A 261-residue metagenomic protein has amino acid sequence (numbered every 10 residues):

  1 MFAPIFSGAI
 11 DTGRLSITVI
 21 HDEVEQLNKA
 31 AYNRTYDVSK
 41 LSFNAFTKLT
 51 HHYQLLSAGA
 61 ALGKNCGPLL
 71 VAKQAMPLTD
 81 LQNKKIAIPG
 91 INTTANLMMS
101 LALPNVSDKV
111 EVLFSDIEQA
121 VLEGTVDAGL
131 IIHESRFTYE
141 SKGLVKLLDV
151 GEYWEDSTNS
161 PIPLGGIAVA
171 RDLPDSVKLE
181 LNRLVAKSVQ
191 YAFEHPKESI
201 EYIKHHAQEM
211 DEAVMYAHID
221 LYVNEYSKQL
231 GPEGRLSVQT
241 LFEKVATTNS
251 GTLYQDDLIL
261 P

Functional and structural regions predicted by a protein language model:
M1-D22: Short, polar/charged alpha-helical segment
M1-G8, P68-D127, E134, L236-T240: Bilobed "Venus flytrap"/periplasmic-binding protein-like clamshell domains and structurally analogous long
E23-E25, R34-T47, L113-F114, I131-F137: Beta->alpha turn/N-cap motifs
A30-Y32, V121-L122, L181, V245: Hydrophobic residues within well-ordered alpha-helices
L55-L78, E155-D172: Hydrophobic/proline-rich hinge and linker segments of small-molecule sensing/allosteric domains, predominantly
L113-H205: Pocket-lining segment of extracytoplasmic ligand-binding domains
P174-K244: Secondary-structure end/capping motifs
K244-P261: Conserved C-terminal helix/tail region of periplasmic/extracytoplasmic solute-binding proteins
